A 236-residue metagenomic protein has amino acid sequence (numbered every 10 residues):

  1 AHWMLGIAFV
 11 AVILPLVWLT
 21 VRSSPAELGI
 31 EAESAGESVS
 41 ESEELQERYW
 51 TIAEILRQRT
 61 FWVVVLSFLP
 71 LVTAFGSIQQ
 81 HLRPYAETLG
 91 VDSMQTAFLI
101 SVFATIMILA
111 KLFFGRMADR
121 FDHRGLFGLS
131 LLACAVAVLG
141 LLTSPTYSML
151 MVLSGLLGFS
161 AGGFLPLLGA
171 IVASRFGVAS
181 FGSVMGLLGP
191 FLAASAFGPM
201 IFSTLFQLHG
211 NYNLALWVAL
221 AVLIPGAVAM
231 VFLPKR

Functional and structural regions predicted by a protein language model:
H2-L19, L216-F232: Symmetry-related core transmembrane helices of the 12-TM Major Facilitator Superfamily/SLC fold
R22-Y49: Flexible cytoplasmic inter-helical loops of multi-pass small-molecule transporters
A53-R116, F202: Extracytoplasmic gate region of multi-pass secondary transporters
D122, T143-P145: Helix-breaking motifs and short loop linkers at transmembrane-helix boundaries and internal kinks in secondary membrane
G125-L139: Structural signature of the two symmetry-related core transmembrane helices
S148-L156: Paired small-residue
G163-F176: Intracellular juxtamembrane helix-capping segments at the cytosolic ends of symmetry-related transmembrane helices
R175-N211: A late C-terminal transmembrane helix in Major Facilitator Superfamily
